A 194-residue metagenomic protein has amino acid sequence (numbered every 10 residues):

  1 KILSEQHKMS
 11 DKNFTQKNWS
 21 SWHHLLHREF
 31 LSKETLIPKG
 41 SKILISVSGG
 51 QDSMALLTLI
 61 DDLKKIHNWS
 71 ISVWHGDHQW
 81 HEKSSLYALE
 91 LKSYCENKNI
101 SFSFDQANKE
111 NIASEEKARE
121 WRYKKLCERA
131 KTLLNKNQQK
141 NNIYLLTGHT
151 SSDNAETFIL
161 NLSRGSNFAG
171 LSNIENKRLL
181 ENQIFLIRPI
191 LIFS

Functional and structural regions predicted by a protein language model:
K1-K8: Short, Lys/Arg-enriched N-terminal segments with co-localized hydrophobic residues within the first ~10-30 amino acids
S10-S194: Core alpha/beta nucleotide-donor-binding catalytic domains of modification enzymes
